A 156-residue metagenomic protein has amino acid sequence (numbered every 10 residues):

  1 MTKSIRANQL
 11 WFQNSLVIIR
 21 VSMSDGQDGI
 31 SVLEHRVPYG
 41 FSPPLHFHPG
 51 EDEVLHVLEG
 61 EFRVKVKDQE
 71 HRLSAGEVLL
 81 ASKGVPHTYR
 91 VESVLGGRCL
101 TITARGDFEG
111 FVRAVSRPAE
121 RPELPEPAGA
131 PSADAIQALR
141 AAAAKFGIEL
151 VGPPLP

Functional and structural regions predicted by a protein language model:
M1, R36, G106, S116-P118 (+1 more regions): Glyoxalase I/VOC metalloenzyme domain signal
M1-I30, L124-P156: A short, N-terminal "cap"/entry segment at the start of jelly-roll beta-barrel domains of the cupin/DSBH fold
K3, D25, D68-P86: Short acidic-glycine-tyrosine-enriched beta hairpin
I19, L33-H48: Conserved short histidine dyad/triad with adjacent acidic residue
L45, V64-K65, L73, A81 (+2 more regions): Short beta-strand His + acidic residue motifs that chelate non-heme Fe in jelly-roll/DSBH and cupin folds
G50, Q69, V85-P86, L95 (+1 more regions): A generic "binding-loop/recognition-motif" signal
G50-F62, K67, G76: Glycine- and acidic-residue-biased ligand/ion/polar-headgroup-sensing regions
V94-A141: A contiguous, mid-protein "functional segment" used to position or interact with cofactors/ions or partner subunits
